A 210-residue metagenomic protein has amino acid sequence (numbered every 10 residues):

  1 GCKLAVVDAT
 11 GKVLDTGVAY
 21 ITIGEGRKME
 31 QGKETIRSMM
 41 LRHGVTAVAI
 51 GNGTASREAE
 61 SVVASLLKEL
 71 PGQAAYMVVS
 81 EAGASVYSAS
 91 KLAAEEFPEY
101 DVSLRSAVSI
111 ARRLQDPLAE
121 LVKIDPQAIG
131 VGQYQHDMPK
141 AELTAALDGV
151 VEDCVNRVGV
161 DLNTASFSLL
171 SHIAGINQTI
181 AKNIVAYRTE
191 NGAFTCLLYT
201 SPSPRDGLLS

Functional and structural regions predicted by a protein language model:
G1-K12: Gly/Thr-rich phosphate-binding beta-strand-loop-beta motif of the actin/hexokinase/Hsp70
G11-V45: Nucleic-acid-processing active sites and adjacent nucleic-acid-binding tracks, predominantly divalent metal-dependent
A19-G24, A47, A89-V102, V131-G132 (+3 more regions): Short beta-alpha connecting loops at secondary-structure transitions that line or flank enzyme active sites
G26, M77-R113: Short alpha-helix plus adjacent loop in nuclease-associated cores
T46-G53: Short glycine-rich phosphate-binding loop at a beta-alpha junction
G53-A55, V79-A84, Q127-K140, S201: A glycine-rich phosphate-binding loop feature that marks nucleotide/adenosyl-phosphate handling sites
S103-L104, V108-A193: Long, highly charged, low-complexity intrinsically disordered interaction regions that mediate electrostatic DNA/RNA
Y199-L208: Conserved small/polar residues in nucleotide/adenosyl-binding loops
